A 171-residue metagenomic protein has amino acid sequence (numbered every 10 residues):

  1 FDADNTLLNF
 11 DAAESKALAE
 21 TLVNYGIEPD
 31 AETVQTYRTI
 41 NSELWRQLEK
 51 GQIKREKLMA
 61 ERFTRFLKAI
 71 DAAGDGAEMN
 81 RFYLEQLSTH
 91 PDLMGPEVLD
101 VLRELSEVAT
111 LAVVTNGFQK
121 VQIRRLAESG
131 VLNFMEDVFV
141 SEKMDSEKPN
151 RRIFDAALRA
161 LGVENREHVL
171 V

Functional and structural regions predicted by a protein language model:
F1-P96: N-terminal helical cap/lid subdomain that shapes the substrate entry/recognition surface in HAD-like hydrolases
L7, V121, I153: Conserved short alpha-helix immediately C-terminal to the canonical SAM/SAH-binding motif I of Rossmann-like
S15-A19, S129-V131, A157: Glycine-rich, phosphate-binding/catalytic loops in enzymes
P29, D75, N133-D137, N165-V169: Short acidic capping loops at alpha-helix termini that bridge into adjacent secondary structure
E78-L93, V98-S129, D137-E147: Substrate-recognition element of Asp-dependent hydrolases with the DxDx(T/V) motif
E147-V171: Conserved Lys-Pro-Asp/Glu-containing loop-to-beta segment of HAD-superfamily phosphomonoesterases, centered on
